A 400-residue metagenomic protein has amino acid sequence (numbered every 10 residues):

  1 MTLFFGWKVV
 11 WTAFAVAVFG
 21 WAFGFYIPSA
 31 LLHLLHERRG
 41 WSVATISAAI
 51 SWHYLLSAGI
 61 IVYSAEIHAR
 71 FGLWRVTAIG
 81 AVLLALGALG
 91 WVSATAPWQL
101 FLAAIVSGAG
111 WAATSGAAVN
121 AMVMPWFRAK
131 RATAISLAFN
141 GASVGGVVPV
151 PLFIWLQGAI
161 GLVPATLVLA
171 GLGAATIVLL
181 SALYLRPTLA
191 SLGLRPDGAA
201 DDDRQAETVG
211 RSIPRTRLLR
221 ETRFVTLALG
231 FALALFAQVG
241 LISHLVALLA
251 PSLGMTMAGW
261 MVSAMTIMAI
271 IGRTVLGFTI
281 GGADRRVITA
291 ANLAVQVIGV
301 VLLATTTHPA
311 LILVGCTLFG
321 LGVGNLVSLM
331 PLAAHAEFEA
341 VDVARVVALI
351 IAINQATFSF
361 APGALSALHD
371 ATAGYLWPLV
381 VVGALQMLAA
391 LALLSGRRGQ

Functional and structural regions predicted by a protein language model:
K8-V43, S64, V150, L241-V246: Extracytoplasmic
P28-L32, L219-I271: Extracytoplasmic gate region of multi-pass secondary transporters
L35-H36, I67-H68, V148, L152-I160 (+3 more regions): Interfacial helix-cap and linker-helix signal at transmembrane-aqueous boundaries of multi-pass secondary transporters
G59-P97: Conserved MFS/SLC helix-loop-helix module at the cytosolic interface between two early adjacent transmembrane helices
I60-G72, R273-D284, H369: Helix-to-loop junctions at the C-terminal end of transmembrane segments in multipass secondary transporters
A113-F127, N325-F338: Intracellular juxtamembrane helix-capping segments at the cytosolic ends of symmetry-related transmembrane helices
A142-L189: Helix-loop-helix hairpin linking two adjacent transmembrane segments in secondary transporters
M265-A269, V275, G282-A333: C-terminal transmembrane helical hairpin of 12-TM major facilitator-type secondary transporters
